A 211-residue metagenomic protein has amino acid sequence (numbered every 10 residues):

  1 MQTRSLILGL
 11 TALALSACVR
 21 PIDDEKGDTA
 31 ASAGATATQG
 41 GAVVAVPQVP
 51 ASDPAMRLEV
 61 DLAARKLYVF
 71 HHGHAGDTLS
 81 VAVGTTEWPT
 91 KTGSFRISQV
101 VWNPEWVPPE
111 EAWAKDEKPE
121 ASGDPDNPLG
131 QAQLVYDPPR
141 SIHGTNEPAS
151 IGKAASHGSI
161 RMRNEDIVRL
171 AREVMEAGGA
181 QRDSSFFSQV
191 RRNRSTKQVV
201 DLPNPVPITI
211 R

Functional and structural regions predicted by a protein language model:
M1-I7: Bacterial N-terminal signal peptides that target proteins for export
Q2, A75-G76, V168-L170: Short amphipathic alpha-helical segments with coiled-coil-like heptad repeat character
T11-A12: Residue-level signal for mature regions of secreted extracellular proteins and peptides
L15-A17: C-terminal motif of bacterial Sec signal peptides marking the signal peptidase cleavage site
P21-E110, P119-Q133, N193-Q198, V206: Cell wall/extracellular polymer interaction/catalysis modules
I22-D23, V46, E111-R211: Exported/periplasmic cell-wall-interacting domains
